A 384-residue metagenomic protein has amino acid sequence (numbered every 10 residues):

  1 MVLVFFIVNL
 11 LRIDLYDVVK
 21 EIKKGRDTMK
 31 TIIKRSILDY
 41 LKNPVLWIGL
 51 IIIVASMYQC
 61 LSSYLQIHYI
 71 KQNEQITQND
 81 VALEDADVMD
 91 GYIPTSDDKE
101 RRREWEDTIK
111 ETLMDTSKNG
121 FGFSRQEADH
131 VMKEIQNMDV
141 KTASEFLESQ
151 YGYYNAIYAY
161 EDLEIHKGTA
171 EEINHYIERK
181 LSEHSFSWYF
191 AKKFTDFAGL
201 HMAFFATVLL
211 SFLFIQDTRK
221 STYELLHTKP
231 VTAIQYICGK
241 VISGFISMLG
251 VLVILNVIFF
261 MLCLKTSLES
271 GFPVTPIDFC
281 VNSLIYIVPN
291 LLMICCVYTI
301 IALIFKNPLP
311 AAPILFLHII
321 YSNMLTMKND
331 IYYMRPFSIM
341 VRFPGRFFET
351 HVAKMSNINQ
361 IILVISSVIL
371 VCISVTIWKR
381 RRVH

Functional and structural regions predicted by a protein language model:
F5-T28: Short, Lys/Arg-enriched N-terminal segments with co-localized hydrophobic residues within the first ~10-30 amino acids
V18-V19, C60-T112, T116, I177-F186 (+1 more regions): Terminal transmembrane helical anchor/hairpin motif
G25-I53, V383: Aromatic- and glycine-rich beta-strand/loop motifs that create alpha-glucan
D39, Q216, L264, L303 (+1 more regions): Transmembrane helix-loop junction
I52-R101, E145, Y154-V208, L213 (+1 more regions): Secretory targeting signals
L83-I157: N-terminal accessory alpha/beta regions
L210-K229: Transmembrane helix boundary and interhelical loop/hinge segments in multi-pass membrane proteins
T232-A233: Short coil/turn motifs that cap or connect alpha-helices
